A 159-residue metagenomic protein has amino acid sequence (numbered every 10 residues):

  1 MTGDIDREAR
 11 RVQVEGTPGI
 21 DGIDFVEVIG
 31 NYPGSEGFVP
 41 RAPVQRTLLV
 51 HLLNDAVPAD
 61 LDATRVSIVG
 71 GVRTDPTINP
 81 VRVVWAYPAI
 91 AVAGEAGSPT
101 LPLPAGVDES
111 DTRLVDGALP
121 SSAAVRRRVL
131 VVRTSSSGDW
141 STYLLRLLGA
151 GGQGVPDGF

Functional and structural regions predicted by a protein language model:
M1-F159: Intrinsically disordered, low-complexity, polar/charged repeat-rich segments
